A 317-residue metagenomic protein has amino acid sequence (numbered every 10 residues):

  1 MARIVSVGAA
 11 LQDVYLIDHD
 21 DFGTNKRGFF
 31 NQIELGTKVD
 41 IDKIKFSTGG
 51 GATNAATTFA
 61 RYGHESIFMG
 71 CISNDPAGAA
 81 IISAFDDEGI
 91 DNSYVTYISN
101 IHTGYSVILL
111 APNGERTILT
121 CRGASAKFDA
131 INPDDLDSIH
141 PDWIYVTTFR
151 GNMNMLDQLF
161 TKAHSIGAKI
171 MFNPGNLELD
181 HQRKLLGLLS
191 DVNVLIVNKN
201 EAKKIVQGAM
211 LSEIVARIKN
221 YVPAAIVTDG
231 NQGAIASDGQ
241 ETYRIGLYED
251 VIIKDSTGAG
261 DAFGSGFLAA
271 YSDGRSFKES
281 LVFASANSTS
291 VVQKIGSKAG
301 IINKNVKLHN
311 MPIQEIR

Functional and structural regions predicted by a protein language model:
M1-M69, P76-A80: Glycine-rich phosphate/adenosyl-contacting loop at the front of the ribokinase-like
R3-V5, V14-D21, L179, L211-R317: Conserved phosphate-binding/catalytic region of the ribokinase-like
D86-I101: A glycine-rich helix N-cap at a beta->alpha junction
T96-I98, I108-T148: Conserved phosphate-binding/catalytic loop of the ribokinase/pfkB sugar-kinase fold
Y105-L109, T117, G233-S237: Short beta-strand scaffold segments in enzyme catalytic cores
L136-D137, G187-L188, I218: Structural alpha-helical scaffold elements that stabilize or flank donor/cofactor-binding regions in carbohydrate
W143-V215, Q232-A234: Conserved beta-alpha-beta core of the PfkB/ribokinase-like small-molecule kinase fold
